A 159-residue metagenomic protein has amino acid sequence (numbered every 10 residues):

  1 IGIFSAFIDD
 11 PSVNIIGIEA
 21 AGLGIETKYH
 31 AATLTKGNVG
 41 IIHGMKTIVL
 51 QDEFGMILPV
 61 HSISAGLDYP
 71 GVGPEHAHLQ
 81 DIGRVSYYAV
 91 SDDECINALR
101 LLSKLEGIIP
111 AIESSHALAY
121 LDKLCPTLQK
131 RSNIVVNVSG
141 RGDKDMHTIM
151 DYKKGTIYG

Functional and structural regions predicted by a protein language model:
I1, A65, E106, S139-R141: Short glycine-rich loop/turn motifs that provide flexible caps or phosphate-binding loops at active sites
I1-F4, I25-E26, S114-L121, D143-M146: Short glycine/serine/threonine-rich phosphate/pyrophosphate-binding segments that cradle anionic phosphate groups
S5, D9, D122-P126, T148-D151: Short, well-ordered alpha-helices that flank and scaffold nucleotide-derived cofactor binding pockets
D9-S12, G17-I108, D151-G159: Active-site/ligand-binding loops adjacent to catalytic centers
G17-E19, V135-S139: Short beta-strand segments
S103-N137: C-terminal structured "cap/appendage" subdomains that terminate the fold
